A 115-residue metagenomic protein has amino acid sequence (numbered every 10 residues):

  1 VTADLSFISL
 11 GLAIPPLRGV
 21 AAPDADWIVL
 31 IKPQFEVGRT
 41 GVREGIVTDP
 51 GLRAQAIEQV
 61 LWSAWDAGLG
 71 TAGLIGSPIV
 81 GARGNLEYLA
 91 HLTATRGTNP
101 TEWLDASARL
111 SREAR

Functional and structural regions predicted by a protein language model:
T2: A conserved beta-strand element that flanks and buttresses the S-adenosyl-L-methionine
L5-S6, I31: Glycine-rich, N-terminal phosphate-binding loop of Rossmann-like dinucleotide-binding domains
G11-I28: A short glycine-rich, Lys/Arg-flanked "PGG" loop and its adjoining helix->strand segment in the class I
K32, G84: Residue-level signal for inorganic ion chemistry
P33-D49: Short, glycine-/aromatic-enriched active-site segment of Class I SAM-dependent methyltransferases
L52-A67: Short alpha-helix
L69-V80: Conserved S-adenosyl-L-methionine
L86, H91-R115: Flexible, glycine-/basic-rich loop-and-beta segments that form/coincide with the SAM-dependent methyltransferase
